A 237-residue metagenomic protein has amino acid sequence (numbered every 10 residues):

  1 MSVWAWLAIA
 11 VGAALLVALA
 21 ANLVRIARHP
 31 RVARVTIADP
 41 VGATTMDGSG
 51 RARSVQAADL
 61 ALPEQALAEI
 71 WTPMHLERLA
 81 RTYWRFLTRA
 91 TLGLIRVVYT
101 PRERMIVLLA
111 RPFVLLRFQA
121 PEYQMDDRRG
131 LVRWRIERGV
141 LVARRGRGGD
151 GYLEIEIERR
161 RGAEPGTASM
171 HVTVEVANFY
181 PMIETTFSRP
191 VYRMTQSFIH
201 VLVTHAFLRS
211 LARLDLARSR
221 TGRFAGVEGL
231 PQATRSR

Functional and structural regions predicted by a protein language model:
S2-R117: Charge-rich, low-complexity N-terminal segments
R53, R96, R133, V142 (+3 more regions): Polar low-complexity intrinsically disordered regions enriched in Ser/Thr and small residues
R102-R104, P112-F113, R135-L141, V176-F179: Generic short beta-strand segments
M105, V114, Y123-V132, V191-Q196: Mature, function-bearing regions of proteins
R117-T167: Hydrophobic-ligand binding "helix-grip"
D150-P190: Short acidic, glycine/tyrosine-flanked loop/strand segments centered on an H-E-D-like triad
R189-R220: A conserved amphipathic terminal alpha-helix motif
S210-R237: Short, highly charged C-terminal tails/helix-capping segments
